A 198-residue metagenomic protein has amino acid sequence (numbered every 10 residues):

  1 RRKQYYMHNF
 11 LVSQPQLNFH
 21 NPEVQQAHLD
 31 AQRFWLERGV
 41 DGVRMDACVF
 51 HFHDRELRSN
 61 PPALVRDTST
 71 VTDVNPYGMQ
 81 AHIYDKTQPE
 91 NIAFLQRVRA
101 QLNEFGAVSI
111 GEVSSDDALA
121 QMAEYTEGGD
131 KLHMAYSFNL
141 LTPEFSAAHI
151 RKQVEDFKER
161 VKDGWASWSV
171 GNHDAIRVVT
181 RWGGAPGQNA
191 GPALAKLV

Functional and structural regions predicted by a protein language model:
R1-V198: Active-site and adjacent substrate-binding regions of carbohydrate-active enzymes
